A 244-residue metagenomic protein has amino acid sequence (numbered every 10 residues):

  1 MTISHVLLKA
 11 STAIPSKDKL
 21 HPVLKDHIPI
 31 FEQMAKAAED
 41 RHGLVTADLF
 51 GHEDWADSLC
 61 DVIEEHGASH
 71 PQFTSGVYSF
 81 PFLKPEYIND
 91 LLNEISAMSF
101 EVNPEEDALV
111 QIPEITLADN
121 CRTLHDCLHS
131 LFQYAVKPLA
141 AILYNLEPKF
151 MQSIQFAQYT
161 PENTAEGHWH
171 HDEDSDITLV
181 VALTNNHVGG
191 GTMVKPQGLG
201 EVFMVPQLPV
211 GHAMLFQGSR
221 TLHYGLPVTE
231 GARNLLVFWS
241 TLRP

Functional and structural regions predicted by a protein language model:
M1-S75: Fe(II)/2-oxoglutarate
K17-D26, A38-H42, T46-D48, S99 (+2 more regions): Contiguous hydrophobic segments
K25-D40, E64-P85, I115-L124, M151-T160 (+2 more regions): Charged, low-complexity, helix/coiled-coil-prone segments
E32-E39, V45-T46, P71, E106-I112 (+4 more regions): Short low-complexity stretches enriched in small and charged residues
G51-L146: Non-heme Fe(II)/2-oxoglutarate
A141-P244: Catalytic core of non-heme Fe(II) oxygenases with the double-stranded beta-helix
